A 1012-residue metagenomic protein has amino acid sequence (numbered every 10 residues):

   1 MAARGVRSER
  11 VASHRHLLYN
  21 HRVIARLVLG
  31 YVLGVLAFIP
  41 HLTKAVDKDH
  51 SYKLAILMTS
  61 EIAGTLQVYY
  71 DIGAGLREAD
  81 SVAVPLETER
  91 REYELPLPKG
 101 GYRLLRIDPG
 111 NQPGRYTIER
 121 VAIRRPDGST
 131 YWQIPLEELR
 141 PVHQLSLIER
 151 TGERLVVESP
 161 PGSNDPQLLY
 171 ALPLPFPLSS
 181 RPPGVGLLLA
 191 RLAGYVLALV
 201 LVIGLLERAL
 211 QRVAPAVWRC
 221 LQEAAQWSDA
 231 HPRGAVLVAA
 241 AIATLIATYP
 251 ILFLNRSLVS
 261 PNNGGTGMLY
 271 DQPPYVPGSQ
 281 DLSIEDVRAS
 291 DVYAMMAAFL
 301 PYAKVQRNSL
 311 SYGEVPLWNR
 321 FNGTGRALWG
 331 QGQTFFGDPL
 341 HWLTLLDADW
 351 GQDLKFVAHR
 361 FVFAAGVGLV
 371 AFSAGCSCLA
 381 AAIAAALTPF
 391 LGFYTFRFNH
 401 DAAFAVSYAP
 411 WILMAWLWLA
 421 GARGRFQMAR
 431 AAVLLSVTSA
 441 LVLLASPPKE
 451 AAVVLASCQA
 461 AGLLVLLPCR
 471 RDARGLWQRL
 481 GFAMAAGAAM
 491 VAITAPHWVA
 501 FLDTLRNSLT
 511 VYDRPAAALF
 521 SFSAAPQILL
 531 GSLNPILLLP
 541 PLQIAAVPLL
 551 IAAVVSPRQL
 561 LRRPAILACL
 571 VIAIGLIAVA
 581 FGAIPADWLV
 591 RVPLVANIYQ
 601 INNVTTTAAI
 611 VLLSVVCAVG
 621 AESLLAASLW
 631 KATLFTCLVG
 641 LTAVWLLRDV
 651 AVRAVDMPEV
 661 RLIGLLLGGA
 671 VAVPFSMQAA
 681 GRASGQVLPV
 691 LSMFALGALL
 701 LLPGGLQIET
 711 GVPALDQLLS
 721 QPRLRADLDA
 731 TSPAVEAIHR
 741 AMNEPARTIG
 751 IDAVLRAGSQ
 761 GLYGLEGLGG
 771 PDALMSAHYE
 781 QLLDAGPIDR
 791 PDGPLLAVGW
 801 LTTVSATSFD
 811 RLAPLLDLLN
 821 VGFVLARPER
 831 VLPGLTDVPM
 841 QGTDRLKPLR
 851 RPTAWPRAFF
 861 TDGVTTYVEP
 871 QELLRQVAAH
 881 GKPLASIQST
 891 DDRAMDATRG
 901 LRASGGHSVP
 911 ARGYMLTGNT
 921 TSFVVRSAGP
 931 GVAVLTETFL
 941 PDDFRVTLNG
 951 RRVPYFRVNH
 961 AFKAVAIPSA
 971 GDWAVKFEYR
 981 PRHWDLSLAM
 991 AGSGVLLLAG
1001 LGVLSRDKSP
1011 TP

Functional and structural regions predicted by a protein language model:
R26-I39, D229-P250, M490, T494 (+1 more regions): Internal/C-terminal transmembrane anchor helices
R191-L199, R208-W227, A239, I383 (+9 more regions): Contiguous transmembrane helix-bundle modules in multi-pass membrane proteins
L245-R256, L310, Q331, F336 (+12 more regions): Membrane-interface helix-loop junctions at the exits of transmembrane helices
I251-A374, L379-P410, G531-I536, V946-L948: Active-site lumenal/periplasmic loops and adjacent helix-entry segments of GT-C-fold, multi-pass membrane
G264-M296, P301-K304, N308, E314 (+7 more regions): Periplasmic/ER-lumenal interhelical loops and adjacent helix-loop junctions in multi-pass membrane proteins
T266, D271, L702-V909, A928 (+1 more regions): Extracytoplasmic
W329-Q333, D353-R360, L387-L413, L444-V454 (+4 more regions): Membrane-interface micro-motifs in multi-pass membrane enzymes
G769, G822, D844, L884-P1012: Active-site-proximal, structured, solvent-exposed surfaces of multi-pass membrane proteins that position macromolecular
